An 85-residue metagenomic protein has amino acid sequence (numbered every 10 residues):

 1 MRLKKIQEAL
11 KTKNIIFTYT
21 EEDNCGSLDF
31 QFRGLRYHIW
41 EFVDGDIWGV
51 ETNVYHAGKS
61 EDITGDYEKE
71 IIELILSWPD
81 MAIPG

Functional and structural regions predicted by a protein language model:
M1-F32, E51-G65, K69, M81-G85: Negatively charged, low-complexity tracts enriched in Asp/Glu with abundant Ser/Thr
R36-V54: Short, conserved beta-strand/beta-arch hydrophobic-aromatic motifs that form part of recognition grooves or interface
L76-D80: Short amphipathic alpha-helical signal-transduction/dimerization elements
